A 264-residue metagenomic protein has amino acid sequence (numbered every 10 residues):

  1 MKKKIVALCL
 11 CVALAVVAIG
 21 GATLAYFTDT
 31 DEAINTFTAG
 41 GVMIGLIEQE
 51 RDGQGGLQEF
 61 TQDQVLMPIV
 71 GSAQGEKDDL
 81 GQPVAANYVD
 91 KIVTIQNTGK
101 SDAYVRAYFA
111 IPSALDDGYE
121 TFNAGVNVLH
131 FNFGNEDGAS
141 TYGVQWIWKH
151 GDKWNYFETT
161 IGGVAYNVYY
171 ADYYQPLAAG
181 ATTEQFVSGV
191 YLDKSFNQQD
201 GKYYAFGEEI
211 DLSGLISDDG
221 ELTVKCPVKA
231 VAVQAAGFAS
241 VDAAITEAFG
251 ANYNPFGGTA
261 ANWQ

Functional and structural regions predicted by a protein language model:
M1-K2, V89: Generic N-terminal leader/processing signal
K2-T38: Membrane engagement elements in two modes
Y26-Q264: Surface-exposed, hydrophilic segments of mature proteins
